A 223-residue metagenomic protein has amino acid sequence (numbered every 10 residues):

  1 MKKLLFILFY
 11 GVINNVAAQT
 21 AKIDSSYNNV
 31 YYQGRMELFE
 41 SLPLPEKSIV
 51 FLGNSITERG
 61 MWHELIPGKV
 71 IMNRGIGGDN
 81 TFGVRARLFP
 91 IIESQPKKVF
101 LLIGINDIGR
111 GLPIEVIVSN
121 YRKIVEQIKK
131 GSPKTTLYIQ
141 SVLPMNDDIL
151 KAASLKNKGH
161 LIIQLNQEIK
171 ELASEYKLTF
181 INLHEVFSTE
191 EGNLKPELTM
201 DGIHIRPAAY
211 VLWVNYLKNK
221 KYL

Functional and structural regions predicted by a protein language model:
M1-V50, W62: N-terminal secretory targeting modules
K22-S26, G68-T81, G109, G202: Acidic/histidine-rich helix-loop elements that form or flank divalent-metal/phosphate-binding sites at the catalytic
V30-Q33, G78-F82, E115, S119 (+1 more regions): Conserved phosphate-coordination/catalytic loops
I49-L52, M72: Conserved beta-strand elements of the Class I
L52-G53, Q140: Short hydrophobic segments within beta-strands
S55, I76, I105-N106: Active-site metal-binding loops of divalent metal-dependent hydrolases
E58-H63, N80-G83: Short, solvent-exposed loop/turn elements at domain surfaces
E64-V70, A86-L223: Alpha-helical cap/lid subdomain in secreted, periplasmic, or secretory-pathway luminal O-acyl-processing enzymes
